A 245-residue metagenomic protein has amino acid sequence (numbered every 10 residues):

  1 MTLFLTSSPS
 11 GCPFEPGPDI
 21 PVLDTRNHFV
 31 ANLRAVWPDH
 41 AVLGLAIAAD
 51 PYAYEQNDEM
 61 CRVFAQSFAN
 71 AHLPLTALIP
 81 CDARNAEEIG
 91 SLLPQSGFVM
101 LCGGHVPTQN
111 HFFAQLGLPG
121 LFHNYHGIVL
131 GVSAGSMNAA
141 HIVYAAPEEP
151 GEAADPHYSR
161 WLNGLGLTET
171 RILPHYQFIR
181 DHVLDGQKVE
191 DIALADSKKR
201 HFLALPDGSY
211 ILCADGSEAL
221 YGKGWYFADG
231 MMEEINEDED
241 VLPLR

Functional and structural regions predicted by a protein language model:
M1-P38, A48, Y54-D58, A145 (+1 more regions): C-terminal and late-domain segments of enzyme folds
F4-L5, F98-C102, L130-G131, R171-L173: Structural motif
L45-T108: Portal/gating segments that form or line small-molecule/metal binding sites
L92-Q95, Q115-G127: Catalytic-core regions built around general acid/base machinery
L101-C102, N124-I142: Catalytic nucleophile loop
G104-V106, G135, Q177: Short glycine-rich anion-binding loops that position phosphate/pyrophosphate groups of nucleotides and phosphorylated
V106-Q115, H182: Glycine/threonine-rich flexible loop motifs
